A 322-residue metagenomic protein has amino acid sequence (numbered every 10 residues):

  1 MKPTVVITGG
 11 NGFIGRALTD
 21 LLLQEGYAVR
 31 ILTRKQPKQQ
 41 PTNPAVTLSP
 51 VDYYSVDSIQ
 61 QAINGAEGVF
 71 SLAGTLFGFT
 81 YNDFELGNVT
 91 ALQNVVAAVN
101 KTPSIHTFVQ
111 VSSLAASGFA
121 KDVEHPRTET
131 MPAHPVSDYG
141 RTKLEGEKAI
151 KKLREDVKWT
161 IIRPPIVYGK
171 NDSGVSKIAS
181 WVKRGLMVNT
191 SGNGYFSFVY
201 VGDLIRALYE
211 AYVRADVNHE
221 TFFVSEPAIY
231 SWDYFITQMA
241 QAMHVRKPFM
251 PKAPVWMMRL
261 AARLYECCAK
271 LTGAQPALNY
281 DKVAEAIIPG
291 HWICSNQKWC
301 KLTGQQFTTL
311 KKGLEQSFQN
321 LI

Functional and structural regions predicted by a protein language model:
T4, C294-I322: Amphipathic terminal alpha-helices
V5-E25: N-terminal Rossmann NAD(P)H-binding glycine-rich loop of SDR-like oxidoreductase domains
T8, T190-G194, F222-I229, A240 (+3 more regions): Glycine-rich Rossmann NAD(P)(H)-binding loop
T47-T90, N94, K101: NAD(P)H-binding glycine-rich loop region in Rossmannoid oxidoreductase-like domains and their noncatalytic homologs
N94-D138: Conserved Rossmann-fold NAD(P)-dependent oxidoreductase catalytic core, especially the SDR/UDP-sugar
K121-V167, M187-T190: Catalytic helix-loop patch of NAD(P)-dependent Rossmann-fold dehydrogenases
E145, S173-K177, S191-Y212, H219-F223 (+1 more regions): Substrate-positioning beta->alpha
E210-A277, T308-F318: Mid/C-terminal beta-alpha module of Rossmann-like enzyme folds, strongest in SDR-family dehydrogenases/epimerases
